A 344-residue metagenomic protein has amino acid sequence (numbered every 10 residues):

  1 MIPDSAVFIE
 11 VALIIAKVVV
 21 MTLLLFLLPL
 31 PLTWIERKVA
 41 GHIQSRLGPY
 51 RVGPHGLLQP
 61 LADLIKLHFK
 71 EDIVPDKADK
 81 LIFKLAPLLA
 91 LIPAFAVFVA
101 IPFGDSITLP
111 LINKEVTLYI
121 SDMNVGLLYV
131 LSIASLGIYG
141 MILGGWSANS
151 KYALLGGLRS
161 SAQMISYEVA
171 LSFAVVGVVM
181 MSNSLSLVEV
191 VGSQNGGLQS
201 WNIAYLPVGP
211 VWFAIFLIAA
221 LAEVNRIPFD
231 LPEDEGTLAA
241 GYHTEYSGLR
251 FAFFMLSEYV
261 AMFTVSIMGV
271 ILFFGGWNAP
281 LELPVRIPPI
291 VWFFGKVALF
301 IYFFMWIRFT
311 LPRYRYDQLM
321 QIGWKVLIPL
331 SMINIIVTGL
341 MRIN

Functional and structural regions predicted by a protein language model:
M1-N344: Selective transmembrane helix interface/packing segments
